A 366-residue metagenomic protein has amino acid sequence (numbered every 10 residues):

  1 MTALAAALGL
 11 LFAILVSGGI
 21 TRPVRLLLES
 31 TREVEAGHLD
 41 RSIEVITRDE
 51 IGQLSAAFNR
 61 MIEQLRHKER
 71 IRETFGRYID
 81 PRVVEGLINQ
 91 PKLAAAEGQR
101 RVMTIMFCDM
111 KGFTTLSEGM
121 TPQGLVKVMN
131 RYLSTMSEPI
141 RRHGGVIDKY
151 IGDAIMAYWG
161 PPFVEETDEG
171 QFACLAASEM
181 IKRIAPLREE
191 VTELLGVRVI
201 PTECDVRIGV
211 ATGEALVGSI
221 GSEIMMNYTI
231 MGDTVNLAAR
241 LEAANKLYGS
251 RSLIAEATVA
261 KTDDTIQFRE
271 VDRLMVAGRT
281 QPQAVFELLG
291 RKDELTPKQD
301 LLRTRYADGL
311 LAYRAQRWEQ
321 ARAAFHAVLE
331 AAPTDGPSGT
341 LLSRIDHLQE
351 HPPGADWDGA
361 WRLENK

Functional and structural regions predicted by a protein language model:
M1-G19, P23: Selective recognition of signaling/oligomerization transmembrane alpha-helices
S17-S42, I46, S55-A57, I62: Membrane-proximal alpha-helical signal-transduction linkers
I46, E50-R77, G112: Amphipathic coiled-coil signaling helices used for dimeric signal transmission
R66-R100: Membrane-proximal coiled-coil signaling linkers
A94-A176, Y228: Catalytic NTP-binding/metal-coordinating core of nucleotidyl cyclase/transferase enzymes
M129-G145, P161, E165-I208, D233-K246 (+1 more regions): Alpha-helical scaffold within the catalytic cores of cyclic-nucleotide enzymes
A215, A244-Q320, H326-A327, A332-G354: Cytosolic regulatory/linker segments at or just downstream of nucleotide-handling modules in signal-transduction
G354-K366: Intrinsically disordered, low-complexity, charge-biased linker/tail regions
